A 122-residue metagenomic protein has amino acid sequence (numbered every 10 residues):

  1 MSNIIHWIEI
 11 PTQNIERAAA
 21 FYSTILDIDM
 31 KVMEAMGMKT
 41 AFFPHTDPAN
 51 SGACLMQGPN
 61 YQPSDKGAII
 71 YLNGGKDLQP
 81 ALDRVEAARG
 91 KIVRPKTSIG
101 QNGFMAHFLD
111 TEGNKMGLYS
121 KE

Functional and structural regions predicted by a protein language model:
M1-A19, A68-I70, K121-E122: N-terminal beta-strand motif that seeds the catalytic metal site of vicinal oxygen chelate
I5, N50-A53, G67-I69, G103: Structural motif
N14-I15, I70-E112: Vicinal oxygen chelate
Y22: Catalytic core of tubulin tyrosine ligase-like
D27-M33, K91-R94: Short secondary-structure junctions
D29-S64, K115-S120: Conserved short beta-strand elements that form part of the metal-binding/catalytic scaffold of enzyme active sites
L55-P59, K76, R94-T97, E122: Short, well-ordered turn and helix-capping elements at secondary-structure junctions
H107, Y119-E122: Short beta->alpha transition motifs characteristic of CBS
